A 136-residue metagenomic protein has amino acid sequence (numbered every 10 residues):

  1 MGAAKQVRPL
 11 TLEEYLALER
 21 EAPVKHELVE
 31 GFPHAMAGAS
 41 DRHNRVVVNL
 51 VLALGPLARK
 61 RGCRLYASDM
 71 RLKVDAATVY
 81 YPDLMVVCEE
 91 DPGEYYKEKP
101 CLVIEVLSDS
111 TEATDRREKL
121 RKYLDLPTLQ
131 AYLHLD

Functional and structural regions predicted by a protein language model:
M1-D136: Gly/Pro/Ser/Thr-rich low-complexity, intrinsically disordered segments predominantly at protein N-termini
